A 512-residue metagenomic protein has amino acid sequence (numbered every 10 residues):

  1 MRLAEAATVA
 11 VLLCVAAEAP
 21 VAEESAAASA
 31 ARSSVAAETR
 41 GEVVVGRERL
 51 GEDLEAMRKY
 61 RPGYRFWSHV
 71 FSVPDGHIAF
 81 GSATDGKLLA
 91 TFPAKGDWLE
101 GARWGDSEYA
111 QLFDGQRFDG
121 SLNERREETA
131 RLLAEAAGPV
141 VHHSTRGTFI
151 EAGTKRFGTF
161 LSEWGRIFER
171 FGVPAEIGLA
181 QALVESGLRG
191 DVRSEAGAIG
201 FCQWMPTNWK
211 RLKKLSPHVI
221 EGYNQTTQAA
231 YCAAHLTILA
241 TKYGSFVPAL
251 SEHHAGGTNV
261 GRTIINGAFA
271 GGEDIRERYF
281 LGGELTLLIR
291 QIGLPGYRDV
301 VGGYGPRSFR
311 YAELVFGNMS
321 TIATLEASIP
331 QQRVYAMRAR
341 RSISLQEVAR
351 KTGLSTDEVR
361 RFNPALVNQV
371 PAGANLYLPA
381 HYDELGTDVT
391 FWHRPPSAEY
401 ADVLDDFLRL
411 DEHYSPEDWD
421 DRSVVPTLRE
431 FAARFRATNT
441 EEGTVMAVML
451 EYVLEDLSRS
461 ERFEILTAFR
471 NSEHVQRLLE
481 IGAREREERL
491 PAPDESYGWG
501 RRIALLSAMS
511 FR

Functional and structural regions predicted by a protein language model:
M1-E5, V11-A180, I264-G271, E277-Y279 (+2 more regions): Cell-wall glycan-active module
G158, S186-E195, K210, L239 (+2 more regions): Secretory-pathway/luminal and periplasmic proteins that interact with or process carbohydrate-rich
E169-F201: Carboxylate/His-rich catalytic cores and anion/metal-binding grooves
L183-L188, F201-K214, A255-N259, G317-T321: Glycine-rich, acidic and aromatic/proline-enriched surface loops and short helix-turn segments that act as binding
V192-G200, V219-T227, G303: Alpha-helix capping and helix-loop boundary segments enriched in small/acidic/polar residues
A196-P217, A229-L236, D274-E277, G282-Q291: Substrate-binding/active-site groove segments that recognize and process beta-1,4-linked N-acetyl-hexosamine
F246-S251: Zinc-dependent metallopeptidase catalytic helix centered on the HExxH motif and its immediate flanking segment
